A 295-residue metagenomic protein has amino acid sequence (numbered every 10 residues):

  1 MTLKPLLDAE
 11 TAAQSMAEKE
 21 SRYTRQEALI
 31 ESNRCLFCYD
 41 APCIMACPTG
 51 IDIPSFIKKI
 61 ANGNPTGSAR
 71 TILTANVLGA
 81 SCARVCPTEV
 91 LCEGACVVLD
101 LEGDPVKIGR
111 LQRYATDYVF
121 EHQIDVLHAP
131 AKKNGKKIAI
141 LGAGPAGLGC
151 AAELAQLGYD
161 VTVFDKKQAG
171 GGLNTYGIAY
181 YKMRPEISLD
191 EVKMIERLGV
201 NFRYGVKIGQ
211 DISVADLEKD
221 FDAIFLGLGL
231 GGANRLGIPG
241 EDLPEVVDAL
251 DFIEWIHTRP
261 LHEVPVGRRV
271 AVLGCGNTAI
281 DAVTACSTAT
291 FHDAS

Functional and structural regions predicted by a protein language model:
M1-K137, P185, I224-P244, L261: Ferredoxin-type iron-sulfur electron-transfer modules and their immediate structural context
N33, D40, A139-F164, R203-S213 (+2 more regions): Rossmann-like dinucleotide/flavin-binding elements
V97, G172-I178: Helix-loop-beta segment of a Rossmann-like dinucleotide-binding subdomain
V106, G177-F202, E241-I256: N-terminal glycine-rich dinucleotide-binding loop that anchors FAD/FMN and/or NAD(P) in oxidoreductases
K132-K133, K137-L141, L189-I238: Feature captures the FAD/FMN-dependent oxidoreductase FAD-binding
K167-A169: Residues in the short beta-alpha loop(s) of Rossmann-like NAD(P)-binding domains
L226-G227, D248, V272: Redox-cofactor binding/interface segments in oxidoreductases and associated redox assembly factors
